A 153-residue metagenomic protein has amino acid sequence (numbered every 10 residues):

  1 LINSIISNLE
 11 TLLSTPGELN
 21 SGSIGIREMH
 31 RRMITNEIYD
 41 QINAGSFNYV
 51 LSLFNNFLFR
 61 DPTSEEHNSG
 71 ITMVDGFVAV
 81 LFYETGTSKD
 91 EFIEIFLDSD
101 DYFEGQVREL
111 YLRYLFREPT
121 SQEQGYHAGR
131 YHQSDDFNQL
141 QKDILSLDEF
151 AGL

Functional and structural regions predicted by a protein language model:
L1-L153: Composition-driven recognition of low-complexity segments enriched in small/aliphatic/hydroxylated residues
